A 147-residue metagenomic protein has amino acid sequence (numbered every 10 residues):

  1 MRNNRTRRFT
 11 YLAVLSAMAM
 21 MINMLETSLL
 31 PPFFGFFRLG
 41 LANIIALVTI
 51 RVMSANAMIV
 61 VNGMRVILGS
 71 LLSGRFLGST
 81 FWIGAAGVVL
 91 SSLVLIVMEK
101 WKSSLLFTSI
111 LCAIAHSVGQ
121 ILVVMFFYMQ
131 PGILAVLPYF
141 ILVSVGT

Functional and structural regions predicted by a protein language model:
M1-T49: Hydrophobic transmembrane alpha-helices
R2, T10-S16, M21, V61 (+1 more regions): Short helix-perturbing small/polar motifs within transmembrane alpha-helices
N23-L39, M64-L95, L105, F126-L137: Interfacial aromatic-anchored transmembrane helix boundaries in multi-pass membrane proteins
T27-L30, A46, V61, Q120-V124: Alpha-helical transmembrane segments and their lipid-water interface positions in multi-pass membrane proteins
L41-N56, L93-M98: Generic transmembrane alpha-helix motif of multi-pass integral membrane proteins
N43-I50, L111-V123: Small-residue-rich segments of transmembrane alpha-helices in multi-pass membrane proteins, especially helix faces
V52, K100-S103, Q130: Helix-loop interface residues and adjacent transmembrane-helix termini in multi-pass membrane transporters, primarily
L134-T147: Individual transmembrane alpha-helices with interfacial aromatic-anchor signatures
